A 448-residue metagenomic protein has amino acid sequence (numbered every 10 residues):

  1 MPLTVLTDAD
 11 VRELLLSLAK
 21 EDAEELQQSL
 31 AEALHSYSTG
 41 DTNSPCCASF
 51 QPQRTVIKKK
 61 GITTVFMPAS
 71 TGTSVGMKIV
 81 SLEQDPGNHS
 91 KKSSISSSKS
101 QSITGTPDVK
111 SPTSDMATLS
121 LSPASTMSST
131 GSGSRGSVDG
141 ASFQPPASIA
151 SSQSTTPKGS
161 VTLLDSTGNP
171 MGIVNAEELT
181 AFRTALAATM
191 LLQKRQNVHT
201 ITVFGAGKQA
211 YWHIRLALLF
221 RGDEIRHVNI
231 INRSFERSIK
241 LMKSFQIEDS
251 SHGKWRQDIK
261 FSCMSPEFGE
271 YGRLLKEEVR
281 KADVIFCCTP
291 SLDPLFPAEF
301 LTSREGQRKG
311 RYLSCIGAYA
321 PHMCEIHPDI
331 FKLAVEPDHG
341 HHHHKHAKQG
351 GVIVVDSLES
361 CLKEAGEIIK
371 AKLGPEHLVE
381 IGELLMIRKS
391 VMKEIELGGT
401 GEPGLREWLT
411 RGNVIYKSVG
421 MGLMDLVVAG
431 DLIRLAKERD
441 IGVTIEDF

Functional and structural regions predicted by a protein language model:
M1-T189, L426, E446-D447: N-terminal ligand-binding/catalytic initiation module
P2, V11-K20, Y319-F448: Adenosine-phosphate binding glycine-rich loop
S90-S151, K254-Y271, R304, L333-K348 (+1 more regions): Intrinsically disordered, low-complexity domain-flanking/linker segments in eukaryotic proteins, enriched
A185-L192, H213, A217, L426-V428 (+1 more regions): Buried hydrophobic packing segments
V198-T200, G310, G412: Phosphate-coordination loops involved in phosphoryl transfer and adenosine-cofactor binding
H199-C288, P294: Glycine-rich phosphate/diphosphate-binding loop of Rossmann-like nucleotide-binding domains
F261-I368: Rossmann-like adenosine-cofactor binding region
